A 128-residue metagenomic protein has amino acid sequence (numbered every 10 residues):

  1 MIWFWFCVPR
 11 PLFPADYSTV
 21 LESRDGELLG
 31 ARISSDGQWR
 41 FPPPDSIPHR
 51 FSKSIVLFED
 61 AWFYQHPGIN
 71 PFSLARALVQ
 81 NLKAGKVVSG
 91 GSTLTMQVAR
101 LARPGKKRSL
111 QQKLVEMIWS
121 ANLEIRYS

Functional and structural regions predicted by a protein language model:
M1-S128: Juxtamembrane regions of bacterial inner-membrane/periplasmic proteins, predominantly the peptidoglycan biogenesis
